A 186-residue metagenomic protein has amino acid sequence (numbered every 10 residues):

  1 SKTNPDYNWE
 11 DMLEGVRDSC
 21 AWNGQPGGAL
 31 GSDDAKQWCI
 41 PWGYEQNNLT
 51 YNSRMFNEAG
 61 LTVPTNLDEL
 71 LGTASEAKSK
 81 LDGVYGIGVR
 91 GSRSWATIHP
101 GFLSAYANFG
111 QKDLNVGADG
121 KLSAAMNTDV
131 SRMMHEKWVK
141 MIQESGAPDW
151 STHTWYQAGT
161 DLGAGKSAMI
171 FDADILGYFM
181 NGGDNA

Functional and structural regions predicted by a protein language model:
S1-Q46: Hinge/lid segment of periplasmic solute-binding proteins
S1-S19, R54-T65, G159-D161, A168-M169 (+1 more regions): Extracytoplasmic "Venus flytrap"/periplasmic binding protein-like
K2-G15, G91-S92, N108-M133, G182-N185: Short, solvent-exposed loop/beta-turn-alpha elements that line the ligand-binding surface or hinge of extracytoplasmic
W38-C39, S79-S92: Bilobed periplasmic-binding protein-like "clamshell/Venus-flytrap" ligand-binding domains
N47-Y51: Short glycine- and hydrophobic/aromatic-rich loop-to-beta-strand nucleating segment in the catalytic cores
R54, L61, S75-D82, V139-G146 (+1 more regions): Sec-exported extracytoplasmic/periplasmic mature domains
T73-E76, G117-T152: Glycine-centered hinge/linker elements that transmit conformational signals in sensory and ligand-binding systems
E136-A186: Extracytoplasmic/periplasmic substrate-binding proteins
